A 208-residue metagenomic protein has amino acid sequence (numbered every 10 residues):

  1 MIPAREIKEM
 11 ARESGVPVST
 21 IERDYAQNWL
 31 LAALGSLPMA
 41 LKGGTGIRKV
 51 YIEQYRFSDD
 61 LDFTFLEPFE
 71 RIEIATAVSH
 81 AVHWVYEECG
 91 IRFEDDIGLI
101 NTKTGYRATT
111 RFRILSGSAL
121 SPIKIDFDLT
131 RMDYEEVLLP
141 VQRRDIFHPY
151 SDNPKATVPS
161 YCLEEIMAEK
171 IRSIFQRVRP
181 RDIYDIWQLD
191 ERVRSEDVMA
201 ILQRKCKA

Functional and structural regions predicted by a protein language model:
M1-A208: Compositionally biased terminal segments of proteins
